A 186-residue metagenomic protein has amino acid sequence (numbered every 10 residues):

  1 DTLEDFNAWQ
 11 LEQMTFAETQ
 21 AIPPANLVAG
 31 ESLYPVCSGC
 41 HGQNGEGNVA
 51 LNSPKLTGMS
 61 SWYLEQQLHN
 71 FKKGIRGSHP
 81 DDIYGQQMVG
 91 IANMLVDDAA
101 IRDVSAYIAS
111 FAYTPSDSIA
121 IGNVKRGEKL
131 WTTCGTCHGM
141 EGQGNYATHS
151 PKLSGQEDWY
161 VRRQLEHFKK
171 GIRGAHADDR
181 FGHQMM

Functional and structural regions predicted by a protein language model:
D1-E4, Q20, V49-K55, K72-D103 (+4 more regions): Axial heme c-ligation environment in periplasmic c-type cytochrome domains
T2-S32, S105-K129: Intrinsic disorder/low-complexity detector
E4-N7, S61, E65-K72, I101-S105 (+3 more regions): An amphipathic alpha-helix signature
Q13, Q43, G74, S110-T114 (+2 more regions): Generic structural signal for alpha-helix termini and adjacent loop/cap motifs
I22-E46, I119-Q143, E157: Sequence/structural segment immediately N-terminal to covalent heme-attachment motifs in c-type and related
L27, E31-K72: The feature marks the first
V36, H41, N52, S60 (+5 more regions): Cysteine-rich, disulfide-stabilized extracellular repeat modules
Q43, M59, Q66-Q67, M140 (+3 more regions): Tandem-repeat architecture and repeat-register "anchor" residues
